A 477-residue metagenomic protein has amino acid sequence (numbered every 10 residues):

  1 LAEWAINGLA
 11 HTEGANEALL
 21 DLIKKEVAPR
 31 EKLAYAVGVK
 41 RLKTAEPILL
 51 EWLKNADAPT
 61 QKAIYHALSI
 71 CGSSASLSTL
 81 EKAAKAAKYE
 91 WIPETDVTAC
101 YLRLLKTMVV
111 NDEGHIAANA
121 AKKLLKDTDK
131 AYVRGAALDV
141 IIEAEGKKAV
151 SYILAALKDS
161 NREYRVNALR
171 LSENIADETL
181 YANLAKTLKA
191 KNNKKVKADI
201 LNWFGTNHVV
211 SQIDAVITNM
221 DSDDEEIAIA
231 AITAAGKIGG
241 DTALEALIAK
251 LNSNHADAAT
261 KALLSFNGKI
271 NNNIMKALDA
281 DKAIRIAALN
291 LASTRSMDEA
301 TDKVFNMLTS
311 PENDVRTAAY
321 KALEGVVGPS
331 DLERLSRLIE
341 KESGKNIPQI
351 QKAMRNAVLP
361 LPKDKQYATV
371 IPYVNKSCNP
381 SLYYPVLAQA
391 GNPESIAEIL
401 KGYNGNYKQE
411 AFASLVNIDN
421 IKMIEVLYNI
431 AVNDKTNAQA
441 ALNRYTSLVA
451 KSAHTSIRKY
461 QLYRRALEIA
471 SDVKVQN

Functional and structural regions predicted by a protein language model:
L1, E26-A28, A56-D57, K88-E90 (+13 more regions): Short inter-helical turns and helix N-cap capping residues of alpha-solenoid HEAT/ARM repeat scaffolds
L1, T12-K24, E31, L42-K54 (+17 more regions): Amphipathic alpha-helical scaffolding segments comprising HEAT/armadillo-like alpha-solenoid repeats
A2-E3, R30, Q61, E94 (+14 more regions): Residue-level detector of extended alpha-helical repeat arrays and alpha-solenoid scaffolds
W4, G8-L9, G14-E17, V27-K32 (+17 more regions): Beta-propeller blade termini and top-face loops
A5-L9, A36-K40, A67-I70, C100-T107 (+16 more regions): Core register positions within helices of long alpha-helical scaffolds
A58, K62-A63, L77-S78, E94 (+12 more regions): Interface amphipathic segments
A83, R103, L338, Q409 (+1 more regions): Alpha-helical, heptad-rich or low-complexity scaffold/stalk segments that mediate oligomerization or tethering
